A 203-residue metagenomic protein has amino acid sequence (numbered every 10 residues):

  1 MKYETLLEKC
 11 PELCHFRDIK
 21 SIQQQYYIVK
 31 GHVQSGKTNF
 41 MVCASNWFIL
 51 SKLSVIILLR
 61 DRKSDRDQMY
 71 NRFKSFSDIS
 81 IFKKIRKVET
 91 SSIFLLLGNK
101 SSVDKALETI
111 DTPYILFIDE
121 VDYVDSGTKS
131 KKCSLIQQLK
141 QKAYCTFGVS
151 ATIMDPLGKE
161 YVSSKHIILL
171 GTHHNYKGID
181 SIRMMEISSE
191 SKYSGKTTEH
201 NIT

Functional and structural regions predicted by a protein language model:
M1-K30: Conserved pre-motif I regulatory segment
K30-S35, E120-V124, L135-Y161: Conserved helicase ATPase motor motifs in RecA-like P-loop NTPase domains
V33, K37-S77, I153-D155: Conserved Walker A/P-loop ATP-binding site and its immediately adjacent core in helicase/helicase-like ATPase domains
I57, F94-L97, F117, Y144-A151: Structural recognition of the conserved hydrophobic beta-strand(s) that form the central parallel beta-sheet of P-loop
R62-D65, K100-V103, D122-Y123, T152-P156: Conserved nucleotide-binding/hydrolysis micro-motifs of P-loop NTPases
R72-I110: Inter-Walker segment of RecA-like/P-loop motor cores
N99-K100, L107-C145: SF2 helicase catalytic motif II
G158-T203: Conserved interdomain linker/interface between the two RecA-like ATPase lobes of SF2 helicase motors
